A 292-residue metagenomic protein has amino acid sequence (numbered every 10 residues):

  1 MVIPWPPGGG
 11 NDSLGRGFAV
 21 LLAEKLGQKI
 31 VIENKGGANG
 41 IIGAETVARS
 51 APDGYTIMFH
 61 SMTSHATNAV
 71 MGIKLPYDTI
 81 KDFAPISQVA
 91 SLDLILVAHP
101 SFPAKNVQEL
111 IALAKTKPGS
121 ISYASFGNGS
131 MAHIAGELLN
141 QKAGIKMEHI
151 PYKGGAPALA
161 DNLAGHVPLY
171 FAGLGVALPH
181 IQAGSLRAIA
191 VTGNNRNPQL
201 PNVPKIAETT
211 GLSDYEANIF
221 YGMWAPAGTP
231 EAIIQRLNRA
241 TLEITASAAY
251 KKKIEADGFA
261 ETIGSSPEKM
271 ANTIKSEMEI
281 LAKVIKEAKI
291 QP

Functional and structural regions predicted by a protein language model:
M1-K81, S120, N128, G144-F171 (+4 more regions): N-terminal (or domain-start) structured segment
G10, L14, F18, G43 (+11 more regions): Hydrophobic alpha-helical segments typical of transmembrane helices and their membrane-interface/capping positions
F18, L22, A132, I274-E277: Hydrophobic/aromatic residues within well-ordered alpha-helical segments
L22, R49-Y55, M62, V70-P157 (+2 more regions): Hinge/capping helix and adjacent helix->loop/strand transition within the periplasmic-binding protein
N34, F59, S125, R187-T192: Structural signature of the Rossmann-like NAD(P)-dependent dehydrogenase/reductase core
T63-K74, L138-K142, L169-V203: A ligand-binding cleft/hinge motif common to bilobed small-molecule-binding domains
Q182, E231-P292: An extracytoplasmic/periplasmic, membrane-proximal ligand-sensing/linker region
